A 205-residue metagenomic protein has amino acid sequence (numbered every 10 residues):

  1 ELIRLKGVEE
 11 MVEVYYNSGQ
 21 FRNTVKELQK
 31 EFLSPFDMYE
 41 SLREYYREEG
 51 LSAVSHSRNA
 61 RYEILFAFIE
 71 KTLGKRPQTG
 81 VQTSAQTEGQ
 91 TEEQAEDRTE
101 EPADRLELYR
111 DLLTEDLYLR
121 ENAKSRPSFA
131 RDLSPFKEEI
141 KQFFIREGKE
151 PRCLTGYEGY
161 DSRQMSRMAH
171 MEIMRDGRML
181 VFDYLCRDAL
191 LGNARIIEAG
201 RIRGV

Functional and structural regions predicted by a protein language model:
E1: Acidic/histidine-rich catalytic neighborhood
L5: Conserved, mostly hydrophobic/aromatic
E10-V205: Radical SAM enzyme core and accessory elements
